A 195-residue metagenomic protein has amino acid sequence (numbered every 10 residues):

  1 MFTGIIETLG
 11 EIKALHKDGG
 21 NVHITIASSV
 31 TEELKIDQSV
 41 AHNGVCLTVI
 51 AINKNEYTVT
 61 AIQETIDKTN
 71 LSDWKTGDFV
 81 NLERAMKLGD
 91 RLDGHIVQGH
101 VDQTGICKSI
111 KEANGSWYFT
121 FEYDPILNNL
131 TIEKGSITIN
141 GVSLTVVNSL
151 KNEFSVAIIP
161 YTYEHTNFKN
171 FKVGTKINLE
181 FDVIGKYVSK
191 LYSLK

Functional and structural regions predicted by a protein language model:
M1-K195: Conserved loop->alpha-helix
